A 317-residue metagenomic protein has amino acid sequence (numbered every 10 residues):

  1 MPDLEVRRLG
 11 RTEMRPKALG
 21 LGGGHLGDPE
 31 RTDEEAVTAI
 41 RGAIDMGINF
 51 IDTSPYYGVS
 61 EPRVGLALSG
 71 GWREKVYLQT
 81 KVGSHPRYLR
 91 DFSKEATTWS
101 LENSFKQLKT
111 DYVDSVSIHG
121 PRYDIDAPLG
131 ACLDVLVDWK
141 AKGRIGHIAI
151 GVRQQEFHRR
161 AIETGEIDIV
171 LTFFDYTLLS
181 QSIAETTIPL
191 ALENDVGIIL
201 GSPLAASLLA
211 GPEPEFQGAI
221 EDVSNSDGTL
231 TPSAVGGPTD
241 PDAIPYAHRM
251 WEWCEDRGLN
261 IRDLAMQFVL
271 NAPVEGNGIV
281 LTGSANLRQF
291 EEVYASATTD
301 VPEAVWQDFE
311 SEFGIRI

Functional and structural regions predicted by a protein language model:
M1-V76: N-terminal binding-site loop/beta-alpha segment at the start of enzyme catalytic domains that lines or forms
L9, L21, A36, I51 (+11 more regions): Conserved, mostly hydrophobic/aromatic
G22-E34, V82-T98, I125: Active-site mouth loops of central-metabolism enzymes
G24-L26, S54-Y56, K81-H85, I118-P121 (+4 more regions): Active-site beta-loop-alpha junctions enriched in small/polar residues
E74, E163-L171, L192-I198, V274-G278: Glycine-enriched alpha-helix->loop->beta-strand junction motifs that scaffold or abut catalytic
Y88-Y176, S182: Glycine/proline-rich, positively charged, aromatic-decorated active-site loop/lid region on the catalytic face
T164, P203, P214, I220-D300: Conserved short secondary-structure transition element at the edge of the structured enzyme core that lines
S182-V223: Aromatic-lined glycan-binding groove of carbohydrate-active enzymes
